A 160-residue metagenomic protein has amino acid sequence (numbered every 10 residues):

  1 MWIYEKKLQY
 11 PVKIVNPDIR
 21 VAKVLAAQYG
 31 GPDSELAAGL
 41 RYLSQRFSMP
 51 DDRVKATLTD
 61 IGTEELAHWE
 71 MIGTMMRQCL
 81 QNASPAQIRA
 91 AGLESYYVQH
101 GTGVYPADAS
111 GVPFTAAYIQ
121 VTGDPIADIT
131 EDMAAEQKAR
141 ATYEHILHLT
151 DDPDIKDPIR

Functional and structural regions predicted by a protein language model:
M1-R160: Non-heme di-metal
